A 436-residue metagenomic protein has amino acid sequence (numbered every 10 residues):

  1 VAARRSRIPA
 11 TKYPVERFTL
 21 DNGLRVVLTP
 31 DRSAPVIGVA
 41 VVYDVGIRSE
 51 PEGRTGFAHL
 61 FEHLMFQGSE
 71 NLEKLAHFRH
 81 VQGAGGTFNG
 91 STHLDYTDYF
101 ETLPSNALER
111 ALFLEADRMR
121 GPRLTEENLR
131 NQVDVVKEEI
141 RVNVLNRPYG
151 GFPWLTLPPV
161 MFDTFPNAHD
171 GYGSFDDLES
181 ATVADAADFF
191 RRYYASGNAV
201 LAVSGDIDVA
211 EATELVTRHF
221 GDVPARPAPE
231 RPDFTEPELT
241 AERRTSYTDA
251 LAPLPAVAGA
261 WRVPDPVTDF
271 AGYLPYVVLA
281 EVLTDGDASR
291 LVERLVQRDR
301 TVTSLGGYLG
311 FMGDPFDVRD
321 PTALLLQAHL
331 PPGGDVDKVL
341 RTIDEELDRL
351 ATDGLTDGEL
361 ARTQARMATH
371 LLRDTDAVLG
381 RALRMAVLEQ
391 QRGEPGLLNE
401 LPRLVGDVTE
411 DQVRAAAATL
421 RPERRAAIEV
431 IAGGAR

Functional and structural regions predicted by a protein language model:
A2-A3, D163, G171, S196 (+2 more regions): An aromatic/glycine/proline-enriched structural segment found at the starts of mature extracellular/organellar domains
A2-E16, T156-A199, R231-E236, V263-V267 (+2 more regions): Histidine-acidic residue clusters that define the catalytic metal-binding segment of zinc metallopeptidase domains
A2-I8, V200-A202, A271, H329 (+2 more regions): C-terminal regions of mature proteins
G23, D31-V81, F270-L283, L295: Active/ligand-binding-proximal structured segments within catalytic/core domains that scaffold catalytic residues
S69-E70, K74-F189, T235-P237, E345 (+1 more regions): Acidic/histidine-enriched segments that form metal/cofactor-coordinating and catalytic pocket/exosite environments
E126, V133, V142, V183-H219 (+1 more regions): Non-catalytic, conformational "gating/processing" segments within enzyme and secreted inhibitor domains
K137-T156, T235-L254, Q297-L309, D353-N399 (+1 more regions): Short acidic/His-enriched helical or mixed secondary-structure segments at domain edges of catalytic enzymes and some
A258-R262, T284-L330: A structural supersecondary motif
